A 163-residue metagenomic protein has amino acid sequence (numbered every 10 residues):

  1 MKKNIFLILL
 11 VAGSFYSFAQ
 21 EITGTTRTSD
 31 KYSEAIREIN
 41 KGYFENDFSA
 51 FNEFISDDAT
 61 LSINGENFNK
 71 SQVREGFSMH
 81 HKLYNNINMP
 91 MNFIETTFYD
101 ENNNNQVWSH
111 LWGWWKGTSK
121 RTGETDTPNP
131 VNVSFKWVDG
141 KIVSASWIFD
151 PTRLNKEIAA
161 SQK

Functional and structural regions predicted by a protein language model:
M1-T26: Bacterial Sec-dependent N-terminal signal peptides
F18-S49, E53: Short, low-complexity N-terminal intrinsically disordered segments enriched in polar/charged residues
G24, R121-D126, R153-A160: A short acidic/glycine-rich loop-to-helix N-cap element
R27, K31, F48-E101, V107: A solvent-exposed, acidic/Ser-Thr-rich amphipathic alpha-helical stretch
I39, A50-N52, A59, V73 (+3 more regions): Hydrophobic pocket/interface hotspot
Q106-W112: Short, hydrophobic/aromatic-rich segments at coil-to-beta transitions
W112-I142, F149: Exposed beta-sheet edge and beta->alpha loop/turn motif
V143-K163: Low-complexity, intrinsically disordered terminal/linker segments enriched in charged and Gly/Pro repeats
